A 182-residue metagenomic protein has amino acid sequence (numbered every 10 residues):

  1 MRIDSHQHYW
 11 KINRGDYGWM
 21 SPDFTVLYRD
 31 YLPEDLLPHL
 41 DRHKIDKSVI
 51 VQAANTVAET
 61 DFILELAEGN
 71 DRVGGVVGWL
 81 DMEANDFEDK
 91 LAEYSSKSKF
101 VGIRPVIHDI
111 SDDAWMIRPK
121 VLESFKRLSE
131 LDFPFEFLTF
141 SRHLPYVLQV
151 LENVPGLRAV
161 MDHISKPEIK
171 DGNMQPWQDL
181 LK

Functional and structural regions predicted by a protein language model:
M1, K44-V49, G69-G75, K97-V101 (+2 more regions): Short, well-ordered coil/turn segments that N-cap beta-strands
M1-F62, A67: An N-terminally biased module of ancient metal coordination in phosphate/nucleic-acid-related enzymes
D4-W10, F100-I107, R158-I164: Non-cysteine beta-strand/loop elements that form the S-adenosyl-L-methionine
H6, L40, S48, I63 (+5 more regions): Conserved, mostly hydrophobic/aromatic
W10-I12, N55-A58, E83-D86, H108-S111 (+2 more regions): Active-site environment of divalent metal-dependent phosphoester hydrolases
D30-L40, A58-D61, A84-S95, I117-K120 (+1 more regions): Short, acidic/polar
A53, L80-D81, R104-I107, I117 (+1 more regions): Catalytic beta/alpha-barrel core
W115-K182: Catalytic pocket-lining loop regions of alpha/beta-barrel enzymes, especially the amidohydrolase/enolase/GH5 lineages
